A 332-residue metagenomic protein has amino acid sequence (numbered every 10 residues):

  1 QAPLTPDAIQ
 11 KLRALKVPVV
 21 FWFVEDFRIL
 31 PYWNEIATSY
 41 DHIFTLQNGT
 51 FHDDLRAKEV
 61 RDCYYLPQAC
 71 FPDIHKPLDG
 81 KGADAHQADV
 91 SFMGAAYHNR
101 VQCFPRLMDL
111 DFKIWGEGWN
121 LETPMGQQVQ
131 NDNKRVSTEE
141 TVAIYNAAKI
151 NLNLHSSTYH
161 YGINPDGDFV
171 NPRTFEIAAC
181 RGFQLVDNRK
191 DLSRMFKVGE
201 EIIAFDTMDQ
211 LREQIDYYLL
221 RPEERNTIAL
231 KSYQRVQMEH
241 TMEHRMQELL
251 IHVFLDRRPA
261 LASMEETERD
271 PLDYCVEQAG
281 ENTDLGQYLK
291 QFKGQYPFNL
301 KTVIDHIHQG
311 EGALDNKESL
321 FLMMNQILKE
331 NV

Functional and structural regions predicted by a protein language model:
P3-A8, H42-F183, N188-L192, G294 (+3 more regions): Nucleotide-sugar donor-binding catalytic core of glycosyltransferases
L12-D26: Active-site proximal beta-strand in glycosyltransferases
W22-V24, M93, I202: Short hydrophobic "strand-cap" motifs at the C-terminus of beta-strands
D26-I29, F71: Short acidic loop-to-helix transition motifs that present clustered carboxylates
W33-F44: A conserved, positively charged/aromatic
M195-I202, Q214: Acidic, glycine-centered active-site loop in nucleotide-sugar glycosyltransferases
I202-M208, Y218-P222: Conserved acidic donor-binding segment of nucleotide-sugar-dependent glycosyltransferases
L220-V332: C-terminal amphipathic helix plus adjacent low-complexity, charged tail appended to glycosyltransferase catalytic
